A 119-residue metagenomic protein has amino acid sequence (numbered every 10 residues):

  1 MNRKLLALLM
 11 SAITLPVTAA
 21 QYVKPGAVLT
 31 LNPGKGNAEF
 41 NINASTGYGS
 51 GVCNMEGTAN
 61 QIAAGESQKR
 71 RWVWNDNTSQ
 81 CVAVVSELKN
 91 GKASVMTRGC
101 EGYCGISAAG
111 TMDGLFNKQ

Functional and structural regions predicted by a protein language model:
M1-K4: Positively charged n-region of N-terminal signal peptides that target proteins for export
A7-L9: Sec-dependent N-terminal signal peptides
T14-P16: N-terminal signal peptide c-region/cleavage motif recognized by signal peptidases
A19-A83, G102-Q119: Central antiparallel beta-sheet cores of small beta-barrel/beta-sandwich binding domains
C81-V85, A93-V95: Acidic, low-complexity intrinsically disordered segments
N90-G99, C104-I106: Non-cytosolic coordination micro-motifs
